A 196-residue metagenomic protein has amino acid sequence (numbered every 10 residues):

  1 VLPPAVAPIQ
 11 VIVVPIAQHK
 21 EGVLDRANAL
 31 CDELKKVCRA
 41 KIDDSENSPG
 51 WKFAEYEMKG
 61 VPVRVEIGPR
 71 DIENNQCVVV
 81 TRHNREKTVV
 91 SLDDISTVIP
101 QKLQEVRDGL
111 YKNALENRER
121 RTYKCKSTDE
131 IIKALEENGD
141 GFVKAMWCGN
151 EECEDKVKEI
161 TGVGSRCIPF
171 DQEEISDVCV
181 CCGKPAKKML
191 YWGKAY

Functional and structural regions predicted by a protein language model:
V1-Y196: NTP/phosphate- and nucleic-acid-binding module
